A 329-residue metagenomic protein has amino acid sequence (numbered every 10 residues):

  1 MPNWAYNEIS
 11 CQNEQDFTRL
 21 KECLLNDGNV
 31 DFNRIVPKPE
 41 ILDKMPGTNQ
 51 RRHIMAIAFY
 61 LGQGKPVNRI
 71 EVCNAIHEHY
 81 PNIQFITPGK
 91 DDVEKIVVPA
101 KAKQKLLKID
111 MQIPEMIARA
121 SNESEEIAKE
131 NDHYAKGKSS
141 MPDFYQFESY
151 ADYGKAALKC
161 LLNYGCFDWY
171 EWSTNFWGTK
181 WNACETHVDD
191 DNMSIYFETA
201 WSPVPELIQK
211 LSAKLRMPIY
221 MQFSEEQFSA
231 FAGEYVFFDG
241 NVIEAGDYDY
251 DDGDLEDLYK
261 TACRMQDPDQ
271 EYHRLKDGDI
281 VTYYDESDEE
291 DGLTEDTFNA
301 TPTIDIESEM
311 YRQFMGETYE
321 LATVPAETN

Functional and structural regions predicted by a protein language model:
M1-N329: Intrinsic low-complexity, intrinsically disordered or marginally ordered coil/linker segments
